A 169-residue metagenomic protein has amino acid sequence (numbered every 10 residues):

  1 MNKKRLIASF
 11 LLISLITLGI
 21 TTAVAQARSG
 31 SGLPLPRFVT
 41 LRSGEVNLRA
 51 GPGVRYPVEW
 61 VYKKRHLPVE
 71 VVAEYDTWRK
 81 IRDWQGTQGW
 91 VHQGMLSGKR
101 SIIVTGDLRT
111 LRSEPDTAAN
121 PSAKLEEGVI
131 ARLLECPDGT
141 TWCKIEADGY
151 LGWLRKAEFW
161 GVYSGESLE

Functional and structural regions predicted by a protein language model:
M1-L11: Bacterial N-terminal signal peptides that target proteins for export
R5, I20-V24: Short, intrinsically disordered, low-complexity terminal segments
S9-G19: Bacterial N-terminal signal peptides
A23-A50, V61-R65, V72-P115, N120-I130 (+2 more regions): SH3-family beta-barrel domains
P52-Y56: Second-shell loop/turn segments in exported
